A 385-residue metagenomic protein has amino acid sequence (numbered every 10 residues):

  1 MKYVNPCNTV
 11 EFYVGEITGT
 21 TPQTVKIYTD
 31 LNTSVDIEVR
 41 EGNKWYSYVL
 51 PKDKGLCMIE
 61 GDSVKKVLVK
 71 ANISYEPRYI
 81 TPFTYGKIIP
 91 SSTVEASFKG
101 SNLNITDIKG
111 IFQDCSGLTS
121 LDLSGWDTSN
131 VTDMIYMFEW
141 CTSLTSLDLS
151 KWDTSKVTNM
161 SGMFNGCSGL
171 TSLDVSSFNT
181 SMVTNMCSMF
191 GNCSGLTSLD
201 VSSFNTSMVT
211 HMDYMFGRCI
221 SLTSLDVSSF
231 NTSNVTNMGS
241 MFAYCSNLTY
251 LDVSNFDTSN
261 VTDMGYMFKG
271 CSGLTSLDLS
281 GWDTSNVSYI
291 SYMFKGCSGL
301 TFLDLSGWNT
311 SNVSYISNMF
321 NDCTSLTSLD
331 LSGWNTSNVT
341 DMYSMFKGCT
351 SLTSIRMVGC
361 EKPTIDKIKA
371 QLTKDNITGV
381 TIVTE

Functional and structural regions predicted by a protein language model:
K2-E385: Negatively charged
